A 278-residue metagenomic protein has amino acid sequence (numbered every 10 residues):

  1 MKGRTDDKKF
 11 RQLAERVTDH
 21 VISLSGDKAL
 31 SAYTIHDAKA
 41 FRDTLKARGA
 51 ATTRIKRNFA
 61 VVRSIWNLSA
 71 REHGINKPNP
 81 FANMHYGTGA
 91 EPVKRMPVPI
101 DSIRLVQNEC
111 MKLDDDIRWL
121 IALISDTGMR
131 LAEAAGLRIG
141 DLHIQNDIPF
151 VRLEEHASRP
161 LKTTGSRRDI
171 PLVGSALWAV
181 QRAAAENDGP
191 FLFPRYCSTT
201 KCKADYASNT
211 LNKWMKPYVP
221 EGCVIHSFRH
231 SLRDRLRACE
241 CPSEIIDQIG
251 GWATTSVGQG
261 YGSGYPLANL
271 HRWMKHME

Functional and structural regions predicted by a protein language model:
M1-V17, E72-H73: Short, aromatic/basic-rich helix-turn unit that serves as a nucleic-acid recognition element
R16-H20, K28-H36, A47-N83, R130-A132: N-terminal DNA-binding recognition helix of tyrosine site-specific recombinases/integrases
S31-A32, I75-P78, G89-Q107, P160-V173 (+1 more regions): DNA breakage-rejoining catalytic core of tyrosine-based enzymes
T52, K56, N76, A82-L137 (+1 more regions): Basic, Lys/Arg- and aromatic-enriched nucleic-acid-binding interface segment
G136-A179, S256: Conserved tyrosine-mediated DNA breakage-rejoining catalytic core shared by Y-recombinases
D141-I148, E221-G222, C241-G262: Short, polar N-cap/turn motifs at the start of nucleic acid-interacting alpha helices
H156, V173-E221: Active-site/catalytic core of tyrosine-dependent DNA strand-transfer enzymes
A157, S198-T199, G250-E278: Catalytic-site neighborhood detector that most strongly recognizes the C-terminal catalytic loop/helix of tyrosine
